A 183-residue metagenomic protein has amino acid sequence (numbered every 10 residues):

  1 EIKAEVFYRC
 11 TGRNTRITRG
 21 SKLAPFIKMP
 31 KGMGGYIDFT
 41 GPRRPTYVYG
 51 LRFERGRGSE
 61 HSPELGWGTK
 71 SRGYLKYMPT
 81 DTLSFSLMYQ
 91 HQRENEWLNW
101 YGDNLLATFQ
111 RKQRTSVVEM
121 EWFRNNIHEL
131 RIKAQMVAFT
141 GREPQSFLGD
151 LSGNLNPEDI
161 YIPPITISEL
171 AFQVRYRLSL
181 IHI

Functional and structural regions predicted by a protein language model:
E1-I181: Exposed, low-structure sequence patches enriched in small/polar residues
